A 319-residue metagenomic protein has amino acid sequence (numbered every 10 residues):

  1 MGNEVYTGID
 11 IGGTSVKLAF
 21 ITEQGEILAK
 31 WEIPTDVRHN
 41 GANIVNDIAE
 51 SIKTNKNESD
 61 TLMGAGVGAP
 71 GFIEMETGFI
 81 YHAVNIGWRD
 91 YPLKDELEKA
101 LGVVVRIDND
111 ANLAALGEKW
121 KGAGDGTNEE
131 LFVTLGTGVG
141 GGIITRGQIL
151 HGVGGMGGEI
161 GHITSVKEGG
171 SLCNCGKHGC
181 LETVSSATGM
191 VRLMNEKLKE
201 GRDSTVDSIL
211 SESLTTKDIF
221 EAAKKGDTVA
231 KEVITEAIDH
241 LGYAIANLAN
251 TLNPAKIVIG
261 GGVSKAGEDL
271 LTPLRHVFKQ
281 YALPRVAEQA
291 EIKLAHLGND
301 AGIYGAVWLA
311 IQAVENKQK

Functional and structural regions predicted by a protein language model:
M1-G64, E74-T77, K94-V105, G117-T127 (+2 more regions): ATP-binding/phosphotransfer module of carbohydrate and carboxylate kinases, centering on a glycine-rich
E26-I27, I80, I149-L150: Hydrophobic "anchor" residues
T35-D36, W88, G157-E159: A short acidic/small-residue loop/turn micro-motif
F79-R89: A charged helix-plus-loop insertion that forms the helical arch/lid used to bind and gate nucleic-acid substrates
I107-A111: Short loop/edge segments at beta-strand edges and connector loops that shape dinucleotide/nucleotide cofactor-binding
D125-V184: Glycine-rich phosphate-binding loop of actin/hexokinase-like ATP-binding domains
